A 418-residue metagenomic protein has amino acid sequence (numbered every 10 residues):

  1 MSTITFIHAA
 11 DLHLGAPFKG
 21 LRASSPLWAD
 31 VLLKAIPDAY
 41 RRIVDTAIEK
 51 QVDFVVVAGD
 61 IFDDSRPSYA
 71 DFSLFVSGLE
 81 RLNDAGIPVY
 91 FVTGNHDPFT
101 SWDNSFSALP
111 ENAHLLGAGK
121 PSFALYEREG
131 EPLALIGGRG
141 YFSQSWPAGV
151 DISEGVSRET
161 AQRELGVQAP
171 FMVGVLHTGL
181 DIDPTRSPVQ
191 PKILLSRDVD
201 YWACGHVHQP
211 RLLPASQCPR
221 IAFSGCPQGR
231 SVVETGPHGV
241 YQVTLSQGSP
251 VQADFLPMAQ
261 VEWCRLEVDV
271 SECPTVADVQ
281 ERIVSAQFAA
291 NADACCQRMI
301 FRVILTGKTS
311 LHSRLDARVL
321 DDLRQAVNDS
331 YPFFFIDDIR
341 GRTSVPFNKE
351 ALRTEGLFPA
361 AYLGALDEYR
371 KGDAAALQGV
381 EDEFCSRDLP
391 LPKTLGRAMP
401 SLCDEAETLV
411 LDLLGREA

Functional and structural regions predicted by a protein language model:
M1-S73, M399-D404, E417: N-terminal active-site segment of His-dependent metallophosphoesterases
M1-W28, H238, T244-D269: Domain-start "cap" segments at the beginnings of catalytic or binding domains
S2, K50, V167, R197 (+1 more regions): Structured loop/turn residues at beta-strand edges in well-structured enzyme cores
K19, S25-P26, F54, S65-T244 (+1 more regions): His/Asp/Glu-rich metal-coordinating catalytic cores of metallo-dependent phosphodiesterases/hydrolases acting on
W28-K34, L135-S143, W263-E281: Acidic/glycine-enriched edge-of-secondary-structure segments
P37-I48, S73-V76, I152-E154, A277-F288: Amphipathic, non-transmembrane alpha-helical secondary structure
A58, G205, T306: Conserved residues at the C-terminal ends of beta-strands
D254-A418: Accessory, non-catalytic peripheral segments of nucleic-acid enzymes
